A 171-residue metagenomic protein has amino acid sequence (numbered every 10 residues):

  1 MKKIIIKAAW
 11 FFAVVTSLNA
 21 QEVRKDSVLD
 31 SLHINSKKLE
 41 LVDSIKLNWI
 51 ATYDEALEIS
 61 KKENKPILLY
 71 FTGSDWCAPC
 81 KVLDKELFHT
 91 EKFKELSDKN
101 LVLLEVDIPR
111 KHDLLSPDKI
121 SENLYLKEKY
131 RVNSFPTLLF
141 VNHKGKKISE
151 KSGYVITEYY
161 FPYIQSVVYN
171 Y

Functional and structural regions predicted by a protein language model:
M1-R24: Bacterial Sec-dependent N-terminal signal peptides
D26-S27, S31, S44: Coil residues (strongly favoring Ser/Thr
N48-I50, E86, F93-S121: Thiol-based oxidoreductase modules, predominantly thioredoxin-like and allied folds used for disulfide exchange
W49-I67, S97: A short beta-strand-turn-helix
N64, T72-W76, S134: Short pre-active-site segment immediately N-terminal to redox-active cysteine/selenocysteine motifs in thiol-based
L68-L69, L103, L138: Hydrophobic beta-strand anchors of alpha/beta hydrolase catalytic cores
T72-F88: Conserved redox-active cysteine motifs that mediate thiol-disulfide chemistry, especially di-cysteine Cys-X(1-2)-Cys
Y125-Y171: Non-catalytic, surface beta->alpha helical segment in thiol-disulfide oxidoreductase systems
